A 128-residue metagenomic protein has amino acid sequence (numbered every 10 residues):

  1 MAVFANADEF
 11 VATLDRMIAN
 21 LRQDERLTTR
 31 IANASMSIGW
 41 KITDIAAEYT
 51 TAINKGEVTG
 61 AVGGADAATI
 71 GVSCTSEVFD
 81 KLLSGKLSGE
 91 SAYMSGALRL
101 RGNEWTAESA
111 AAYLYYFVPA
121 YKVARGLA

Functional and structural regions predicted by a protein language model:
M1-A128: Feature captures hydrophobic
